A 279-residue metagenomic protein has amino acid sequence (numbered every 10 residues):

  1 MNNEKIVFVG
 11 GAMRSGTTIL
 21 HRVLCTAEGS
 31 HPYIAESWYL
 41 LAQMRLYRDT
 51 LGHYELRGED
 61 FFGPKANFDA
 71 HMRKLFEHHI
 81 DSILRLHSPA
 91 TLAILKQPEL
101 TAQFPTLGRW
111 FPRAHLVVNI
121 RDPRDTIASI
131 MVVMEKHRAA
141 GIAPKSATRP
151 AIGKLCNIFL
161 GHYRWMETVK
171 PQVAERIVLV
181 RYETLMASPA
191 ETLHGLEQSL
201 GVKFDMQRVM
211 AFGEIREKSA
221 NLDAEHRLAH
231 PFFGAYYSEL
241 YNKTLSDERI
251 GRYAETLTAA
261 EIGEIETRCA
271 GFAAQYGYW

Functional and structural regions predicted by a protein language model:
M1-H78: PAPS-dependent sulfotransferase catalytic core
M1-V7, M131-M134, Y163, E167-P171 (+2 more regions): PAPS-dependent sulfotransferases, especially Golgi type II membrane carbohydrate sulfotransferases
E4-K5, L75-H78, E99-A102, G161 (+1 more regions): Short, conserved clusters of charged catalytic residues that mark active-site and nucleotide-handling motifs
F8, I19, H115, S188 (+1 more regions): Amphipathic alpha-helical recognition patches that constitute DNA-binding helices
C25, G108-R109, E266: Alpha-helix boundary recognition
W38-L41, R124-I127, A211-G213: Short gly/pro/ser/thr-enriched loop/turn and capping motifs at secondary-structure boundaries
D69-A93, F159-G161: Alpha-helix-centered segments that form part of catalytic cores
S88-R208, N221-S238: PAPS-dependent sulfotransferase catalytic domain
